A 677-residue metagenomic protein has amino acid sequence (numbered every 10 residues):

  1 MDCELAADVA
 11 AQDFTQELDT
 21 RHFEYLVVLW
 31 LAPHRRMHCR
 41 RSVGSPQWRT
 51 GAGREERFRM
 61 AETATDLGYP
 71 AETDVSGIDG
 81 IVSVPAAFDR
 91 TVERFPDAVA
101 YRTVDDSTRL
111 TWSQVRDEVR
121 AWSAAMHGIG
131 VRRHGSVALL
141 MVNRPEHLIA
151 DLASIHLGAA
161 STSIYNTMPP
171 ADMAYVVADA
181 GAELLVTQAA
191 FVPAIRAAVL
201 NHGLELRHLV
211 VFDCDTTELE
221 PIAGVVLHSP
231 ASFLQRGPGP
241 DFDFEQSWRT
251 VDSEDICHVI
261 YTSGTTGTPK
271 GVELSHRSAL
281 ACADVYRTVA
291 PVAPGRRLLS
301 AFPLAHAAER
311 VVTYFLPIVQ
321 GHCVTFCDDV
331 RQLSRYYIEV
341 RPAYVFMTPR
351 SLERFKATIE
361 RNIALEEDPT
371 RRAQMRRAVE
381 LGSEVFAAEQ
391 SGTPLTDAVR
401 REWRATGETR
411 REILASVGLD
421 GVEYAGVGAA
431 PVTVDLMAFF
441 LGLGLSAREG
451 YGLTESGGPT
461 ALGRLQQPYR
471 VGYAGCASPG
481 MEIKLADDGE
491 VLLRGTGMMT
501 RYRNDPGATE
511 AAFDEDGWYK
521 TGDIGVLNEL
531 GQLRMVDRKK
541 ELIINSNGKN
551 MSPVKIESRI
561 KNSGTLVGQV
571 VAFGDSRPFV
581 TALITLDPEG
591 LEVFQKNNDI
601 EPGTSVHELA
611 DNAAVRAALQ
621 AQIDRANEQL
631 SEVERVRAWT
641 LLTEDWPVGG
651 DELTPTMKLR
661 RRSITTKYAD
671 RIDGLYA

Functional and structural regions predicted by a protein language model:
R49-M60, I129, H156-Q235, A618 (+1 more regions): Structural core segment of the AMP-binding/adenylate-forming
A64-L67, A87-T111, I129, T640-P647: AMP-dependent adenylate-forming
G80, D97-R144, L148-L152, P169-A174 (+3 more regions): Conserved AMP-binding/adenylate-forming core of the ANL superfamily
P96-D97, V211, L227-H228, S232 (+3 more regions): Conserved pre-ATP/AMP-binding loop-to-beta segment of ANL
R109-S113, C257-A283: Conserved AMP-binding A3 loop
L140, A477-N545: Conserved ATP-binding/catalytic segment of the ANL
M168-L200, C282-L299, V330-Y344, S416-G418: Conserved ATP-dependent adenylate/AMP-binding module captured primarily in the ANL superfamily
L280-R297, L304-R410, G421, S446: Conserved AMP-binding/adenylation subdomain of ANL enzymes
